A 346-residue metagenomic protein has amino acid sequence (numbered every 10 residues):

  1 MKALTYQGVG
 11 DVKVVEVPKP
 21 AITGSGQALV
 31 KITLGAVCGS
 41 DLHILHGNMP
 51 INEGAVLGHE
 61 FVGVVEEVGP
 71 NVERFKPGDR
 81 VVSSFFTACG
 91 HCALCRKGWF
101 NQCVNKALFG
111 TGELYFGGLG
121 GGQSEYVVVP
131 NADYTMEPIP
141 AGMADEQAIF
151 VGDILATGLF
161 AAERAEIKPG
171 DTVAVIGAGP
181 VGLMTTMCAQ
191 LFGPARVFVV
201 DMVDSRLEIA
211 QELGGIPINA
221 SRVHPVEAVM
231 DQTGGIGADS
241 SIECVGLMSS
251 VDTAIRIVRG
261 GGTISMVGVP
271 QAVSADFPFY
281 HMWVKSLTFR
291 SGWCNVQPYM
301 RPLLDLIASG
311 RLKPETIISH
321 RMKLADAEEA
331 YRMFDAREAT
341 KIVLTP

Functional and structural regions predicted by a protein language model:
M1, D204, V223, D252-R256 (+1 more regions): C-terminal hydrophobic helical "lid"/dimerization subdomain of Rossmann-like NAD(P)H-dependent oxidoreductases
Q7, K19-P20, N52-G58, L114-L119 (+2 more regions): Short Gly/Pro-enriched turn/cap motifs at secondary-structure boundaries
P20-G35, H46-R96, G120, P140-G142: Glycine-rich beta-strand-centered segment in the early N-terminal region that forms part of a ligand/cofactor-binding
T23-G24, K76-P77, K168, R259 (+1 more regions): Residue-level recognition of short, solvent-exposed, well-ordered loop/turn junctions that link secondary-structure
H91-I176: NAD(P)H dinucleotide-binding glycine-rich loop of Rossmann-like/cofactor-binding domains, especially the beta1-alpha1
A141-V223, E227: Mid-domain Rossmann-like dinucleotide-binding core that forms the NAD(H)/NADP(H) cofactor-binding site
A165-E166, E208-I209, L213-T288, E328: Glycine-rich cofactor phosphate-binding loops and adjacent beta1-alpha1 units of small-molecule cofactor enzyme domains
M202-V203, P270, N295: Residues in the short beta-alpha loop(s) of Rossmann-like NAD(P)-binding domains
